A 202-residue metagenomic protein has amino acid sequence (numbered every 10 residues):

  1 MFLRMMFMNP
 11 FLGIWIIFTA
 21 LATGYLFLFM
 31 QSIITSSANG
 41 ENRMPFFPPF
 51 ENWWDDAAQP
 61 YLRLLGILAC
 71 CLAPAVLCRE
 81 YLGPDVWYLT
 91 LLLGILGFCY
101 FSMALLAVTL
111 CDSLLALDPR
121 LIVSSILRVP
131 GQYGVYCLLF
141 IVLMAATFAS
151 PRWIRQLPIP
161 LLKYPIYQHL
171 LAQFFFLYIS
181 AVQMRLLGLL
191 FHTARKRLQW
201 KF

Functional and structural regions predicted by a protein language model:
M1-L3, P49-P74, C99-A149, F202: Interfacial aromatic "cap" segments that immediately flank transmembrane helices in multipass membrane proteins
M1-R43, N52-R79: Short, small/hydrophobic-residue-rich motifs at membrane-helix boundaries and re-entrant hairpins of integral membrane
L3, M30, I34, C70-C78 (+7 more regions): Alpha-helical membrane-inserting segments
M8, L12, I16, M44 (+10 more regions): Membrane-helix interfacial "entry" motifs
N9, L28, S36-P45, L77-V86 (+3 more regions): Membrane-interface elements of multi-pass transporters and channels
N9-T23, D85-Y100, A172, F176: Alpha-helical transmembrane segments
G24-E41, G97-L121, M184-Q199: Juxtamembrane interface at the ends
Y136-F202: Juxtamembrane transition segments at transmembrane-helix termini in multipass membrane proteins
